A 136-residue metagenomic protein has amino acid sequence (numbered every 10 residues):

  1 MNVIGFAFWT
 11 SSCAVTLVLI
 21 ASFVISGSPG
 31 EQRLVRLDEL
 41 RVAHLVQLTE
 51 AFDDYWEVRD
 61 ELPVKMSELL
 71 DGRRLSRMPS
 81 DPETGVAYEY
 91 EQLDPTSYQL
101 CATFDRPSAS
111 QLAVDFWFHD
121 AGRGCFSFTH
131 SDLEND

Functional and structural regions predicted by a protein language model:
M1-A14: N-terminal Sec-pathway targeting helices
N2-G5, S28-P29, T96-D136: Short, surface-exposed interaction loops/tails
S11, I20-A21, R41, L75-M78: Intrinsically disordered, low-complexity segments enriched in polar/charged residues with Gly/Pro, especially when
V15-L40: Amphipathic alpha-helical segments typified by the pilin-like N-terminal helix that continues immediately C-terminal
V35-E57: Membrane-proximal N-terminal amphipathic helix
E50-S108: Extracellular/periplasmic head regions of type IV pilus-like filament subunits
